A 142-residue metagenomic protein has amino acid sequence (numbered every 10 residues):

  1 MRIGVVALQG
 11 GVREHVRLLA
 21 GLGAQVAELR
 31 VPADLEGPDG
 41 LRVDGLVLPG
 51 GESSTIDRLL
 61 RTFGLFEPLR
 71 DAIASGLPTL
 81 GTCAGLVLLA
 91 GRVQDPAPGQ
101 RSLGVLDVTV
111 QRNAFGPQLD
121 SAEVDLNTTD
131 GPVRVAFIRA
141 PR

Functional and structural regions predicted by a protein language model:
M1-T62, E67-S75, N127: N-terminal beta1-alpha1 cap of cysteine-dependent amidohydrolase-like domains
I3, G116, I138: A residue-level signal for conserved active-site and pocket-lining positions in enzyme catalytic cores
G10-G11, P32, V110-Q111, F115 (+1 more regions): Short acidic/polar capping segments at secondary-structure boundaries
V26-E28, V105, V135: Conserved beta-strand scaffold positions in the cores of enzyme catalytic domains, especially in NTP/NDP-utilizing
L48-P49, G81, F137-R139: Short beta-strand segments
E52-L126: Cysteine-nucleophile active-site neighborhood
L119-S121, L126-R142: Active-site oxyanion/phosphate-handling segment shared across diverse enzymes
